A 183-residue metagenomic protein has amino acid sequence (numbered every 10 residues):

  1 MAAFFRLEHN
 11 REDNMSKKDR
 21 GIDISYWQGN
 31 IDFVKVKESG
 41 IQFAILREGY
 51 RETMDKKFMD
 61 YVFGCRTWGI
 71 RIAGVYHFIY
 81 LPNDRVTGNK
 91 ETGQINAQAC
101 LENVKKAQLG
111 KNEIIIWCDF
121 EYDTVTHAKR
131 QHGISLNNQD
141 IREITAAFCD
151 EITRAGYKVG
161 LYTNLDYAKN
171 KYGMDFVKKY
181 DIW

Functional and structural regions predicted by a protein language model:
M1-N14: Short, Lys/Arg-enriched N-terminal segments with co-localized hydrophobic residues within the first ~10-30 amino acids
N14, Q108, D175-V177: Short, conserved catalytic or adaptor-binding loops enriched in Gly and charged residues
S16-A155: Substrate-binding cleft of extracellular glycoside hydrolase catalytic domains
I72-A73, K158-G160, I182: Hydrophobic anchor at the start of a short beta-strand that flanks the dinucleotide cofactor-binding loop
G93-L101, A168-V177: Distinct, well-ordered alpha-helical segments
E143, F176-W183: Acidic, His- and aromatic-enriched active-site or binding-groove loops in soluble protein domains that engage sugars
I152-N170: Aromatic-lined carbohydrate-recognition surfaces of secreted/lumenal glycan-active proteins
